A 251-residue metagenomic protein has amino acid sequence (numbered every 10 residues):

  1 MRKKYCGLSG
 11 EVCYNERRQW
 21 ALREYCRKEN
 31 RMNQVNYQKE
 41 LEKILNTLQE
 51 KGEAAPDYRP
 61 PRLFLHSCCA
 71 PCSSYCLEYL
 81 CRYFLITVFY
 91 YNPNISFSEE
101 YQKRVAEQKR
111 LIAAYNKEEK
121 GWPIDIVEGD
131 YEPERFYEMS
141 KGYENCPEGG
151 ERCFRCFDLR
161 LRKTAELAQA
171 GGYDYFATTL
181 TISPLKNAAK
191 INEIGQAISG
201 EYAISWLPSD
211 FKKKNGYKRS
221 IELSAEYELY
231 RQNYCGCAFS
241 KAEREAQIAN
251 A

Functional and structural regions predicted by a protein language model:
K3-K4: Polybasic, lysine-rich low-complexity intrinsically disordered segments
G7-G10: Residue-identity detector for glycine
V12-R18, R23, R27-Y75, Y83-A251: Nucleotide-activated chemistry modules centered on ATP-dependent adenylation/adenylyltransferase
L80: Aromatic pocket-lining residues of Rossmann-like dinucleotide-binding sites
